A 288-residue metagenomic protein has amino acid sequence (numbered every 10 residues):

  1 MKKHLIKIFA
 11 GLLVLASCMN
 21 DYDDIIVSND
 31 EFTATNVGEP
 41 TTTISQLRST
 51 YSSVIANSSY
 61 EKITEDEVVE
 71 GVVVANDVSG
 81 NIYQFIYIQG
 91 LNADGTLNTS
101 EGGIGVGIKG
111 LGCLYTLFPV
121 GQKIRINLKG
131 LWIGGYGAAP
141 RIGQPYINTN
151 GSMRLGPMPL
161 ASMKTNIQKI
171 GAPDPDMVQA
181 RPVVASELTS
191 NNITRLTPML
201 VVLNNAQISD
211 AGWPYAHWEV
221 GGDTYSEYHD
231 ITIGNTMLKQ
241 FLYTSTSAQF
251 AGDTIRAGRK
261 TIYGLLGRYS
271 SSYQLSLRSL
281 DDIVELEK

Functional and structural regions predicted by a protein language model:
M1-K2, M19: N-terminal hydrophobic targeting signals that begin at the initiator methionine
K2-G11: Sec-dependent signal peptide recognition, specifically the positively charged N-region followed immediately by
V14-S17: C-terminal motif of bacterial Sec signal peptides marking the signal peptidase cleavage site
M19-Y83, Y87-D94, G102-K288: OB-fold nucleic-acid-binding modules
L97: Short, conserved catalytic or adaptor-binding loops enriched in Gly and charged residues
